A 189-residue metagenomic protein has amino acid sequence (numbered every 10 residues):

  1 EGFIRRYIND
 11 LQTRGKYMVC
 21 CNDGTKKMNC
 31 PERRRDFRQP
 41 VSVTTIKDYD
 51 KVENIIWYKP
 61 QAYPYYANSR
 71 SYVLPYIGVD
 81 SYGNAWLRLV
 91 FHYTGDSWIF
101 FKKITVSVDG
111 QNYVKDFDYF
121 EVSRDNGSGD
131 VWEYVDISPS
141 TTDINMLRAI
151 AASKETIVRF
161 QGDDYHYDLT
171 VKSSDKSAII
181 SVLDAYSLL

Functional and structural regions predicted by a protein language model:
F3-M18, T25, N29-L189: A generic "folded-domain core" signal
